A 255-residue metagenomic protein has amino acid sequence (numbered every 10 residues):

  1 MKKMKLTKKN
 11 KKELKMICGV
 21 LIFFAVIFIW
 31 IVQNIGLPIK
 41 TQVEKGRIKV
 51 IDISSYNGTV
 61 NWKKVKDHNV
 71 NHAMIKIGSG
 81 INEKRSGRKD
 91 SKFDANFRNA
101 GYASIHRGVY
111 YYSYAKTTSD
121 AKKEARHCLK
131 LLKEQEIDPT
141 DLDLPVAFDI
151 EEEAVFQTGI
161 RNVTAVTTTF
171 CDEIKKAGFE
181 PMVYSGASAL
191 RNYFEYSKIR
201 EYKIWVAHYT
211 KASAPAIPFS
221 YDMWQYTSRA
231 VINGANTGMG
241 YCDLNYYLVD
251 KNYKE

Functional and structural regions predicted by a protein language model:
K2-V26: N-terminal Sec-pathway targeting helices
A25-Q42: Membrane-interface motif at the C-terminal end of an N-terminal transmembrane signal
V43-D67, N71-T169, K175-A177: Substrate-binding cleft of extracellular glycoside hydrolase catalytic domains
K45-T59, K63, D67, I199-E255: Functionally critical loop-and-helix segments that line ligand-binding/catalytic clefts of soluble enzyme domains
R107, E180-M182, I204: Hydrophobic anchor at the start of a short beta-strand that flanks the dinucleotide cofactor-binding loop
Y111, S185, H208: Short beta-strand/turn micro-motifs composed of small residues that flank or help shape donor/cofactor-binding pockets
K130-F148, F194-S220: Structural recognition of alpha->loop->beta junctions
I174, G178-N192: Aromatic-lined carbohydrate-recognition surfaces of secreted/lumenal glycan-active proteins
